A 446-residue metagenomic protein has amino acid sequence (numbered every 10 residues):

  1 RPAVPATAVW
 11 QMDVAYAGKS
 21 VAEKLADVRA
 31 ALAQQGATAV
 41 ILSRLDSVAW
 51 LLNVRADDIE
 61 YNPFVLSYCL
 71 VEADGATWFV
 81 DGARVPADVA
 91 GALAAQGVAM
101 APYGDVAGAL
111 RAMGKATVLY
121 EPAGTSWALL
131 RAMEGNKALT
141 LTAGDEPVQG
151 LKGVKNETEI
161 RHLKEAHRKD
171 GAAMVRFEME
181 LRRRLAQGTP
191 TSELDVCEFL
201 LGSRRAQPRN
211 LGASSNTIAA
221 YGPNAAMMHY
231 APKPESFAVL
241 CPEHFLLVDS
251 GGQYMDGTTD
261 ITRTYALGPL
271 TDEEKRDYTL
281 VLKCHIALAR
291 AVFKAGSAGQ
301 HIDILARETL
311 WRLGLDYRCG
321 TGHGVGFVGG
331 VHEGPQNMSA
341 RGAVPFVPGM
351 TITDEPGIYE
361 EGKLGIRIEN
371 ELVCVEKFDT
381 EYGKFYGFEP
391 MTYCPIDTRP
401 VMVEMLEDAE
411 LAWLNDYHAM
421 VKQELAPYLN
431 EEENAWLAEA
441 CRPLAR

Functional and structural regions predicted by a protein language model:
R1-R446: Active-site neighborhoods and metal-handling regions in enzymes and metal-associated proteins
